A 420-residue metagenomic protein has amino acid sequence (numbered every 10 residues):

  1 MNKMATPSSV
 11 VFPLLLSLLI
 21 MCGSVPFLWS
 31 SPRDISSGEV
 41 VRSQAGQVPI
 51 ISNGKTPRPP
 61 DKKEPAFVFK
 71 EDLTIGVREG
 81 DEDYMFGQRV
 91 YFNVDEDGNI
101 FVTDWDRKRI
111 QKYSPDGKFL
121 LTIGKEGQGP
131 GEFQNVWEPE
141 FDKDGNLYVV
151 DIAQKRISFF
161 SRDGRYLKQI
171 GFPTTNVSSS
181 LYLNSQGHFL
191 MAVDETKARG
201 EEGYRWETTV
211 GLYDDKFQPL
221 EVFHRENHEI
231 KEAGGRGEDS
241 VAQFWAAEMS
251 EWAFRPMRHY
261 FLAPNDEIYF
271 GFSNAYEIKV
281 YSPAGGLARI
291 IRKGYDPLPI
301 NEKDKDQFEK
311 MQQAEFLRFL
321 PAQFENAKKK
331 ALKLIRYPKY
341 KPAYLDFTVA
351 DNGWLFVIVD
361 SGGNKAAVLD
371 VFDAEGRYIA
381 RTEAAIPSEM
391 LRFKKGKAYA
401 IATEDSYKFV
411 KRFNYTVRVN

Functional and structural regions predicted by a protein language model:
M1-N2, V410: Generic cytosolic/nucleocytoplasmic N-terminal low-complexity/intrinsically disordered segments
N2-L15: Bacterial N-terminal signal peptides that target proteins for export
P13-P26: Bacterial N-terminal signal peptides
G23-N420: Eukaryotic scaffold repeat domains enriched in small/polar residues
